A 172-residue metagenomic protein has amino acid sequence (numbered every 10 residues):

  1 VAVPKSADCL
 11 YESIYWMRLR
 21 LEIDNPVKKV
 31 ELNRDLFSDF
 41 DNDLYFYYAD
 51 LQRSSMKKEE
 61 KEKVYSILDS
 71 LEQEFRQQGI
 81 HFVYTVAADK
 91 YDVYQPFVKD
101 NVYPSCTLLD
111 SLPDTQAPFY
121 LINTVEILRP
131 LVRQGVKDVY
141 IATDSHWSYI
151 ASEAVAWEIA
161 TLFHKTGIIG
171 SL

Functional and structural regions predicted by a protein language model:
V1-L172: Extracellular glycan-modifying ectodomains
